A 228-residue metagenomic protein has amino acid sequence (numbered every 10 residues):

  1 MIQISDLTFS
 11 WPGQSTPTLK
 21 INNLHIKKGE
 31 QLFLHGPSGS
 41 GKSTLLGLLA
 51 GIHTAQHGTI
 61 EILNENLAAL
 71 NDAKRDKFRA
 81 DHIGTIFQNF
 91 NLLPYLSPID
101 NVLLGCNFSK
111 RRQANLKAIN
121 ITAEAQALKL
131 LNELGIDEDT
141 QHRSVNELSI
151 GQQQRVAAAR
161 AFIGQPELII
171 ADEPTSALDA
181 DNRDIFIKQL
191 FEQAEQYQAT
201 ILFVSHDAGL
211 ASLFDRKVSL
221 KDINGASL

Functional and structural regions predicted by a protein language model:
A50: Helix-to-loop junction immediately C-terminal to a conserved catalytic motif
G58-N66: Conserved ABC transporter NBD signature motif
N66, A118-D139: Conserved ABC ATPase "signature" region
S144-L148, Q152: Conserved ABC ATPase signature
A158: Hydrophobic anchor residue at the start of the ABC signature
Q165: Conserved catalytic motifs of ABC-family nucleotide-binding domains
I169-D172: Catalytic Walker B motif of ABC-type/P-loop ATPase nucleotide-binding domains
